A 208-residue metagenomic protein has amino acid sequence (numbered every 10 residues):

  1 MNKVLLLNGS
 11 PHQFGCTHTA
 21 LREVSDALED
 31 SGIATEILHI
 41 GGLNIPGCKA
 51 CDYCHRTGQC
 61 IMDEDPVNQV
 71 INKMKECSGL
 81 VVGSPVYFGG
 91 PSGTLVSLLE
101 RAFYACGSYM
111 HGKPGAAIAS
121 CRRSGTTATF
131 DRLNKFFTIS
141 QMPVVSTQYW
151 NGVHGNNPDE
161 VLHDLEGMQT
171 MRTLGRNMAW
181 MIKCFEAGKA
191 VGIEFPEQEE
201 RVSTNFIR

Functional and structural regions predicted by a protein language model:
N2-S31: N-terminal beta1-alpha1 ligand-phosphate binding loop
D26-I33, G79, F103-G107, R123 (+2 more regions): Generic secondary-structure signature for well-ordered alpha-helical cores
I33-L43: A short beta-strand-loop structural module common to alpha/beta enzyme folds
L43-M74, V202-R208: Cysteine-cluster motifs in flexible loop/terminal segments that predominantly coordinate metals
Q59-Y149: Helix-loop-strand module that forms the ligand-binding subsite of alpha/beta enzymes
P143-R208: Glycine-rich phosphate/pyrophosphate-binding loop and the adjoining helix
